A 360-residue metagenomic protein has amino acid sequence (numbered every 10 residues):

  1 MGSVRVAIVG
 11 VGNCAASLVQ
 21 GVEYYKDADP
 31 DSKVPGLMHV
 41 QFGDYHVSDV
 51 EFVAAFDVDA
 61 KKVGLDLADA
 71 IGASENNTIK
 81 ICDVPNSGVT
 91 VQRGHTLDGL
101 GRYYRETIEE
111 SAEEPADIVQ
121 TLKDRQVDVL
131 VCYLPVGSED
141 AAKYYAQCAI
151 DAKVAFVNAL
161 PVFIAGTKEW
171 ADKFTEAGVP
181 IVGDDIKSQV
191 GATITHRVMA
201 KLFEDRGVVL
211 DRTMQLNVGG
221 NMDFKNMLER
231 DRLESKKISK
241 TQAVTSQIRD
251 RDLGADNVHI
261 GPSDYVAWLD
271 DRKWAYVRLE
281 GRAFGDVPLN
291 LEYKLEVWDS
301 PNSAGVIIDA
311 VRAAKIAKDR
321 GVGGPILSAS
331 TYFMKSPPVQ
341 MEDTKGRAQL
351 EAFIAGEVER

Functional and structural regions predicted by a protein language model:
M1-Y145, L233-I238, A275, F284: N-terminal glycine-/serine-/threonine-rich beta1-alpha1-beta2 phosphate-ribose binding loop of Rossmann-like
V9, S48-E51, K62, D69 (+3 more regions): Active-site-lining helix/loop region of Rossmann-like oxidoreductase modules
G10-A16, L134-D140, L160-G166, K187-T193 (+1 more regions): Gly/Ser/Thr-rich loops at beta-strand to alpha-helix junctions that form or flank small-molecule/cofactor-binding
V127, K153-V154, V179, V208: Short glycine/serine/threonine/alanine-rich loop segments
L130-C132, F156-A159, V182-D185, R212-T213: Short catalytic-loop micro-motif centered on adjacent basic/acidic residues
P135-D151, A159-P180: Rossmann-fold NAD(P)-binding glycine/threonine-rich loop
K173-I186, G207, D211: Rossmann-fold dehydrogenase core element
N302-R360: NAD(P)-dependent Rossmann-like dehydrogenase/reductase catalytic/cofactor-binding core
